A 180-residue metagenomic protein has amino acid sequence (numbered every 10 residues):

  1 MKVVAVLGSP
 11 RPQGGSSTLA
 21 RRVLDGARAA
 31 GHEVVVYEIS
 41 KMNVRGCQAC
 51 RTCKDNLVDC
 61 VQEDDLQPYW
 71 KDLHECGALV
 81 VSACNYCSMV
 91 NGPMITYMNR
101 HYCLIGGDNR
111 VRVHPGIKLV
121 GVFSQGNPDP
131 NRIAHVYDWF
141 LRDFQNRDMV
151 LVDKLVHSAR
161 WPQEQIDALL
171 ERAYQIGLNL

Functional and structural regions predicted by a protein language model:
M1-S82, S88-L104, L151-V152, R160-L180: N-terminal beta1-alpha1-beta2 submodule of the flavodoxin-like/Rossmannoid cofactor-binding fold
N85-C87, G126-N127: Short glycine-rich anion-binding loops that position phosphate/pyrophosphate groups of nucleotides and phosphorylated
G92-P93, N109-V152: Short, glycine-/small-residue-rich phosphate/pyrophosphate-handling segment
